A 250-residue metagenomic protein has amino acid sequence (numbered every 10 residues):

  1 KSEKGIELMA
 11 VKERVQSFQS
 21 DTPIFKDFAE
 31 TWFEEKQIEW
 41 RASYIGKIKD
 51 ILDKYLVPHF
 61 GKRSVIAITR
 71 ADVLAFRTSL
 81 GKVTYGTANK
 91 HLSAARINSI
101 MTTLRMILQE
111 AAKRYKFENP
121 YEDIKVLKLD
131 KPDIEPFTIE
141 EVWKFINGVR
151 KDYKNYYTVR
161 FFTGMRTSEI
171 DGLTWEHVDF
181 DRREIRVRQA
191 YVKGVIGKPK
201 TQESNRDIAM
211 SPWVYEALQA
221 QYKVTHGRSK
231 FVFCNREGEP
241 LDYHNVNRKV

Functional and structural regions predicted by a protein language model:
K1-A67, A71-L74, Q221-V232, G238: N-terminal DNA-binding module of tyrosine recombinases/phage integrases
Q16, L74-F76, A112-N147, E237: Flexible interdomain linker/hinge and immediately adjacent N-terminus of the catalytic tyrosine-recombinase domain
D21, F25, A29, R41-Y44 (+8 more regions): Hydrophobic (often cysteine-bearing) scaffold residues that line and stabilize catalytic clefts of nucleotide/cofactor
I51-Y55, R63-T78, K82-I124, R166-S168 (+1 more regions): N-terminal DNA-binding recognition helix of tyrosine site-specific recombinases/integrases
A75, N147-T158, E184: Conserved catalytic core of the tyrosine transesterase superfamily
G86, K90, W143-K154, T163 (+3 more regions): Short, basic (Lys/Arg/His-rich) helix/loop patches that form interaction surfaces in the mid-to-C-terminal regions
D123-V126, P132-E135, I139-E141, T163 (+2 more regions): Conserved tyrosine-mediated DNA breakage-rejoining catalytic core shared by Y-recombinases
V149-D152, V159-L173: A short, glycine-centered helix-capping/turn motif at helix boundaries that positions DNA-contacting or catalytic
